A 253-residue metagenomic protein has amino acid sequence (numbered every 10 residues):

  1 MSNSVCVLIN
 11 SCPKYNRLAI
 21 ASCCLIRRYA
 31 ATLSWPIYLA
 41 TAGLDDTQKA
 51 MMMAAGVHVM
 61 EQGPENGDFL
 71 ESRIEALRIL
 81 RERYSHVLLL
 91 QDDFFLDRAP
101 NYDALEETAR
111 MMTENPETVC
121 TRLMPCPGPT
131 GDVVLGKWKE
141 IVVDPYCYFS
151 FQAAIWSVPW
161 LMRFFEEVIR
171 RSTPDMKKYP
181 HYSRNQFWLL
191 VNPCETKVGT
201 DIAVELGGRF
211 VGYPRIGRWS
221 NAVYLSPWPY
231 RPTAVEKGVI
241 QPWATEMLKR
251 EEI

Functional and structural regions predicted by a protein language model:
M1-A21: N-proximal low-complexity "stem/linker" segments adjacent to membrane-targeting elements
C24-W35: Short, acidic, metal-binding catalytic loop of nucleotide-sugar glycosyltransferases
L39-V87, P100: Active-site-proximal specificity loops/subdomain of glycosyltransferases
F94-L96: Acidic metal-phosphate-binding loop of nucleotide-sugar-dependent transferases
R98-G128: Conserved donor-nucleotide/metal-binding helix-loop-beta segment in metal-dependent transferases, i.e., the alpha-helix
D132-Y146, W160: Short, flexible, basic/aromatic active-site loop/helix in glycosyltransferases
Y148-E166: Conserved nucleotide-sugar donor-binding and metal-coordinating catalytic region shared by glycosyltransferases
V168-I253: C-terminal catalytic/acceptor-binding lobe
